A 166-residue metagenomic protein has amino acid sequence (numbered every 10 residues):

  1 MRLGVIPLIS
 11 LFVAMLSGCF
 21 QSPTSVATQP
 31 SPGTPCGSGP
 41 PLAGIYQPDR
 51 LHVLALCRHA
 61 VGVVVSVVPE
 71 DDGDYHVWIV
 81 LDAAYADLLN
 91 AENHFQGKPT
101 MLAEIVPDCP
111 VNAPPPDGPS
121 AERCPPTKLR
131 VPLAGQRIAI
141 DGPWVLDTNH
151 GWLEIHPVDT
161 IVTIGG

Functional and structural regions predicted by a protein language model:
M1-V5: Positively charged n-region of N-terminal signal peptides that target proteins for export
I6-V13: Sec-dependent N-terminal signal peptides
L16-G18: C-terminal motif of bacterial Sec signal peptides marking the signal peptidase cleavage site
P23-G166: OB-fold and OB-like single-stranded nucleic-acid-recognition modules and their adjacent interaction interfaces
